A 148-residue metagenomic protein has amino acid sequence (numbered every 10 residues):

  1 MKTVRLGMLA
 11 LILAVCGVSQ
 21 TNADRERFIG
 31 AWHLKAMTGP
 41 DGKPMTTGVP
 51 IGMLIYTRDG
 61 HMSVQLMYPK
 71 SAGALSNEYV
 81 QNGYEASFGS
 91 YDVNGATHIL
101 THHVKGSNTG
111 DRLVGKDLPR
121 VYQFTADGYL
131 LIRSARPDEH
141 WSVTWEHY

Functional and structural regions predicted by a protein language model:
M1-R5: Positively charged n-region of N-terminal signal peptides that target proteins for export
G7-C16: Bacterial N-terminal signal peptides
V18-Y148: Lipid interaction determinants
